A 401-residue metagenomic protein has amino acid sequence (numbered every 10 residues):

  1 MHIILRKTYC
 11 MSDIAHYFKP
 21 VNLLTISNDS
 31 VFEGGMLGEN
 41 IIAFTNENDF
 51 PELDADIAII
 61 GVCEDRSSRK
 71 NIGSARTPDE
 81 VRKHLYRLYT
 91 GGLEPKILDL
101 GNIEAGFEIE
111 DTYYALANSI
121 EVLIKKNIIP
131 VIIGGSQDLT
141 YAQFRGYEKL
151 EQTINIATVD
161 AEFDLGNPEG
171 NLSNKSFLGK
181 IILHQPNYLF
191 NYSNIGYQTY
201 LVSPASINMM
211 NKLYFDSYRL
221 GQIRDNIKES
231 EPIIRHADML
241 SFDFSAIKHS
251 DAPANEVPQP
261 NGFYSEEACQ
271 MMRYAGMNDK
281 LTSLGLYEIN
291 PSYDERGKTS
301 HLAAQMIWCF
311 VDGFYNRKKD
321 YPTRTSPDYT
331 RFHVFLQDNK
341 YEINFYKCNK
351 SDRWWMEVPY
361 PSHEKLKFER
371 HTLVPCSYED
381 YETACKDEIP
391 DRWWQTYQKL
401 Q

Functional and structural regions predicted by a protein language model:
L5-I59, D65-L286, N290-Q401: Conserved alpha-helical scaffold segments that buttress catalytic/binding sites
